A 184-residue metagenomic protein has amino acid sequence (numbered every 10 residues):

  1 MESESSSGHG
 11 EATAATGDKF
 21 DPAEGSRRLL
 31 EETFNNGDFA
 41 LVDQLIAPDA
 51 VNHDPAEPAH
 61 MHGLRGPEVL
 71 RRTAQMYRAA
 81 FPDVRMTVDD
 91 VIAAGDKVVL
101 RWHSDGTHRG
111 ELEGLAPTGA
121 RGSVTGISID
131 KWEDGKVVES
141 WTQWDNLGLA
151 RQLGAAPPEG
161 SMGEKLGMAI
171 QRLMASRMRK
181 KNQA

Functional and structural regions predicted by a protein language model:
M1-A184: C-terminal and inter-domain tail/linker signature
